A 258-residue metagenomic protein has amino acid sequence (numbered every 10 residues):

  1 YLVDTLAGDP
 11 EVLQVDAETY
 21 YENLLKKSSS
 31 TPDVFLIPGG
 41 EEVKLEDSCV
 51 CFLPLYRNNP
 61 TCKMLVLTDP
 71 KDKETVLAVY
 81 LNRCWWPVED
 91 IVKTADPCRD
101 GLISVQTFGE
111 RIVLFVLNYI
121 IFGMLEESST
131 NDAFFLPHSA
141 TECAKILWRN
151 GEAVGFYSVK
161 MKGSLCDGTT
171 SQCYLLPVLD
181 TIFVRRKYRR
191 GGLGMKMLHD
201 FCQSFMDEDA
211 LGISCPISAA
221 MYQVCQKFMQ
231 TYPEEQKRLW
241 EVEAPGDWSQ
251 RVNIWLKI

Functional and structural regions predicted by a protein language model:
Y1-L176, C202-I258: Terminal substrate-recognition subdomain of acyl/acetyltransferases
T181-Q203: Conserved acetyl-CoA-binding loop-helix of GNAT-fold acetyltransferases
